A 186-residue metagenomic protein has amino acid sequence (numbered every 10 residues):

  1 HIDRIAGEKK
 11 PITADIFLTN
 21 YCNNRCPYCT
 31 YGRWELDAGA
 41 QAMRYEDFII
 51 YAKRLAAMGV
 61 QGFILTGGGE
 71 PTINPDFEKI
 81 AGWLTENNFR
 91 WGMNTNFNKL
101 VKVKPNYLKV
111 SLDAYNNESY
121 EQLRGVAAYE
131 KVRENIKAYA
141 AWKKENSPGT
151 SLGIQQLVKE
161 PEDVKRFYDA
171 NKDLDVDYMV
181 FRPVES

Functional and structural regions predicted by a protein language model:
H1-Y107, Q122: Conserved alpha-helical substructure of the radical SAM core
A38, M43, A57, G82 (+2 more regions): Radical SAM enzyme [4Fe-4S]-AdoMet core and its adjacent flexible, acidic and glycine-rich loops/tails across
